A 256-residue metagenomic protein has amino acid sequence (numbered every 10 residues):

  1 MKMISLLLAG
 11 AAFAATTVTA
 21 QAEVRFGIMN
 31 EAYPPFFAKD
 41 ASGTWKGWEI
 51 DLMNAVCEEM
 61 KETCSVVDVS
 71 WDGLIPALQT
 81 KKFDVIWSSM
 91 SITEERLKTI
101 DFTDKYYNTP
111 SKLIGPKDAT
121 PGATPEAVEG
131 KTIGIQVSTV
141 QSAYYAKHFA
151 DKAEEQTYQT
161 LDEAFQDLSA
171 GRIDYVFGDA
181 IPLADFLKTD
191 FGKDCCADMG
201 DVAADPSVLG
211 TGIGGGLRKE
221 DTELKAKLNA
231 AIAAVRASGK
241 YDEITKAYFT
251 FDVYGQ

Functional and structural regions predicted by a protein language model:
F13-A22: Sec/Tat signal peptide C-region and signal peptidase I cleavage site
A22-M90, K98, S238, F251: Extracytoplasmic small-molecule ligand-binding "clamshell" domains of the periplasmic binding protein/Venus flytrap
F26, E31-Y33, W45-E58, K112-L161 (+2 more regions): Bilobed "Venus flytrap"/periplasmic-binding protein-like clamshell domains and structurally analogous long
N30-E31, N108-I114, F191-N229, F249-Q256: Periplasmic-binding protein-like
I50-E59, A119, K131-T132, V137-T139 (+2 more regions): Extended ligand-binding regions for polar small-molecule ligands
E58, T63-A127, D194, G200-V208: Acidic, polar ligand-binding/catalytic clefts
K61-T63, T80-S88, K131-T132, S169-P182 (+1 more regions): Alpha-to-beta junction loops
T63-S65, V140-Q156, A197, N229-Q256: Ligand-binding clefts/hinges and TM-proximal coupling segments of bilobed small-molecule sensing domains
